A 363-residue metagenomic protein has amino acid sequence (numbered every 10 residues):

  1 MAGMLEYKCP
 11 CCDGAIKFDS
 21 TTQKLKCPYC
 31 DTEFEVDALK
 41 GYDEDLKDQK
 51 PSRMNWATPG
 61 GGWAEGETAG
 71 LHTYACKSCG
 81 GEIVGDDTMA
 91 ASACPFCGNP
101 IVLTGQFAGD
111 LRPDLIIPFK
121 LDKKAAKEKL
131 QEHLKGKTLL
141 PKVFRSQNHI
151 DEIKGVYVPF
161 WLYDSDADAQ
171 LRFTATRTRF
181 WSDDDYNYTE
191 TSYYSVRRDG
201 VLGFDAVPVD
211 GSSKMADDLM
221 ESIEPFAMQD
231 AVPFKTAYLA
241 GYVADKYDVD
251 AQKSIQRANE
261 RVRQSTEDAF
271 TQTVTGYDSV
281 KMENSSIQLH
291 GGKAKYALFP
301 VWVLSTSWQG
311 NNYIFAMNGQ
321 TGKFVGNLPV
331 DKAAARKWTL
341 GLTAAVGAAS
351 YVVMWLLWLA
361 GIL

Functional and structural regions predicted by a protein language model:
A2-M4, E35-L71, G105-E132: Intrinsically disordered, low-complexity segments
M4-E6, T22-K24, A69-T73, A91: Residues immediately within or flanking Cys/His clusters that coordinate Zn2+ in small zinc-binding modules
C9-C12, C27-C30, C76-C79, C94-C97: Short cysteine-rich clusters marking metal-coordination/redox-active sites
D13-A15, E33, G81-E82, P100: Cys/His-rich metal-chelating microdomains
F18-D19, V36-D37, G85-D86, L103-T104: Short, non-ligating residues that shape and space the ligands of small metal-coordination modules and catalytic
L111-S307, W358-L363: Charged, low-complexity helical/coil segments in non-catalytic cytosolic or luminal regions
F299-L328: Extended, hydrophilic extramembrane loops/domains of integral membrane proteins
K332-L363: C-terminal single-pass membrane-anchor helix
